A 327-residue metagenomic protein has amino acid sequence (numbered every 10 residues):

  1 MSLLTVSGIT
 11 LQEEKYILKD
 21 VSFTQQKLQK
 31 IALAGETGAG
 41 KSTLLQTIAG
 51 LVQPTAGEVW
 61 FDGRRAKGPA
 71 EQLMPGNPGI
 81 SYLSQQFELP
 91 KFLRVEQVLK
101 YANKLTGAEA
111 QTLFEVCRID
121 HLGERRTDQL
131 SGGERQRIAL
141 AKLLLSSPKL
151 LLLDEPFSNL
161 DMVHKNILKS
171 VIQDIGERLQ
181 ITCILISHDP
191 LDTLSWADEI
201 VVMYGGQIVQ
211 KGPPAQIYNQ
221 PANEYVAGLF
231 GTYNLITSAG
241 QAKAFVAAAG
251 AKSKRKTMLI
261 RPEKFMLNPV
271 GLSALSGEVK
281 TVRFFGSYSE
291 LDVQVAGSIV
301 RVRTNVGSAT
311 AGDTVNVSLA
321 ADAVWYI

Functional and structural regions predicted by a protein language model:
A49: Helix-to-loop junction immediately C-terminal to a conserved catalytic motif
R65-S81, I217: ABC ATPase NBD coupling module
G107-G123, D174: Conserved ABC ATPase "signature" region
R126-L130, E134-Q136: Conserved ABC ATPase signature
L145-K149: A short, proline-enriched helix->beta-strand linker immediately N-terminal to the Walker B motif in ABC-type P-loop
G205-G206: Conserved ABC ATPase "signature" C-loop
K211-G212, Q220: ABC ATPase "signature
F245-I327: Non-catalytic connector elements of ABC transporters
